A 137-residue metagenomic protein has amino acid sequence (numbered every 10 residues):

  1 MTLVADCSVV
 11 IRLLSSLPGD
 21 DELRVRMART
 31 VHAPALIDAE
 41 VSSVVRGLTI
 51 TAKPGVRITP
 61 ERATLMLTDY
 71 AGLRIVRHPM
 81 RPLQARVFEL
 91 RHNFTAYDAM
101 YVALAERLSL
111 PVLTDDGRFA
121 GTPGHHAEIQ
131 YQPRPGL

Functional and structural regions predicted by a protein language model:
M1-L36, A52-E61, G117, L137: Short, well-structured N-terminal submotif of metal-dependent ribonuclease cores
M1-T2, P34, L90, V102-L137: Acidic, PIN/NYN-like endoribonuclease modules and their adjacent C-terminal/linker elements
S8, E40, M100-A103, R118: Active-site phosphate/pyrophosphate-handling residues
S15, V44-V45, G124-H125: Short, well-ordered secondary-structure micro-motifs
E22, H78-P79, Y131: Short, hydrophobic secondary-structure boundary micro-motifs
L36-P79, R86-L90: Active-site-proximal, substrate-binding regions of enzyme catalytic domains and RNA-binding/basic surfaces
L73-D115: Active-site neighborhoods of divalent-metal-dependent phosphate/nucleic-acid chemistry enzymes
